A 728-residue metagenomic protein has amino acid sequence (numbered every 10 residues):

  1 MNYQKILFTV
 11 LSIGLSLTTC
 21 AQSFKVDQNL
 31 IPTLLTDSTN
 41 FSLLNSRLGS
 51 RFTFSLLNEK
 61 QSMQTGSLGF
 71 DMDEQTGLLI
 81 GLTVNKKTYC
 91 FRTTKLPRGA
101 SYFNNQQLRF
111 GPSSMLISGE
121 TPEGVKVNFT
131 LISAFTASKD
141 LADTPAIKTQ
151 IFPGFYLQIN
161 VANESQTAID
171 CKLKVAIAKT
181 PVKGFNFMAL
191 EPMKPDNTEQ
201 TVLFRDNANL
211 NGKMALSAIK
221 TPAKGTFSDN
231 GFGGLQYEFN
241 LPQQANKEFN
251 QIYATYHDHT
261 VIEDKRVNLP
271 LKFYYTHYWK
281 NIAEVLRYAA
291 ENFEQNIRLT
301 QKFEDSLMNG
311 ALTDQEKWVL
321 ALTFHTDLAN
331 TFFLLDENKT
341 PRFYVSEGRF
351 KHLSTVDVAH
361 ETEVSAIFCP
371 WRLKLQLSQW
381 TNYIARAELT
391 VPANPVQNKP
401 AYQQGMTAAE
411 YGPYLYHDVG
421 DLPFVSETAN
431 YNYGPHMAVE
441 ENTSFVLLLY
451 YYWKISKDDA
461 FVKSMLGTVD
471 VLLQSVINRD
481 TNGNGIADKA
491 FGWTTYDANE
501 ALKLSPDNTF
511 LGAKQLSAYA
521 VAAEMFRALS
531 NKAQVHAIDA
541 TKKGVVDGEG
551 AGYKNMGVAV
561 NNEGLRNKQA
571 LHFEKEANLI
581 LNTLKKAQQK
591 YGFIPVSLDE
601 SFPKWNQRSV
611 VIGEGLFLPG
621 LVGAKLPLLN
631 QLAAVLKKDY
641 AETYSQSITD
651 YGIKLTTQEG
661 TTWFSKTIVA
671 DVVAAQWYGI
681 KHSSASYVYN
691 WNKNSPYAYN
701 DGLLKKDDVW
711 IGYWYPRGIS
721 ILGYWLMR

Functional and structural regions predicted by a protein language model:
M1-L7: Bacterial N-terminal signal peptides that target proteins for export
F8-S16: Bacterial N-terminal signal peptides
Q22-D37, T121, V127, S133-V356 (+2 more regions): Acidic/polar, glycine-enriched structural segments that form the non-catalytic walls/loops of the carbohydrate-binding
Q22-Q107: Beta-strand-rich N-terminal accessory domains
F91-D140, I151, N484, H682-R728: Non-catalytic C-terminal accessory modules of carbohydrate-active enzymes
F110-L116, P192-K224, K302-F333, Q379-G420 (+8 more regions): Active-site acid/base region of carbohydrate-active enzymes
N163, K247, K272-F293, K351-G483 (+2 more regions): Aromatic-rich carbohydrate-recognition surfaces in CAZymes
Q474-G485, G492-W493, L529-R728: Non-catalytic carbohydrate-binding regions of carbohydrate-active enzymes
